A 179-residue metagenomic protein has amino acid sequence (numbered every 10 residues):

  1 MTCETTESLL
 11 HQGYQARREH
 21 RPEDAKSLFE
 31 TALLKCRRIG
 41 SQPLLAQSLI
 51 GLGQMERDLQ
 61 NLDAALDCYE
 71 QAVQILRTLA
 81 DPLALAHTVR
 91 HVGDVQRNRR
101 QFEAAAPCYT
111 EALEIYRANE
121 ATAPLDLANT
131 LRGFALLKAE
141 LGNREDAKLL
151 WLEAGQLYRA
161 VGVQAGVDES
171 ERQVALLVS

Functional and structural regions predicted by a protein language model:
C3-E4, P43, L83, L125 (+1 more regions): Residue signature of alpha-solenoid helical repeat architecture, marking inter-repeat boundaries and helix-start
C3-E7, K26: Amphipathic alpha-helical repeat elements characteristic of tetratricopeptide repeat
L9-Q12, A16, L28, K35 (+10 more regions): TPR/Sel1-like alpha-solenoid repeat signature
R18-E23, R57-D63: Inter-helical turn/loop elements of alpha-helical hairpins
E19, R37-S41, I75-D81, A118-A123 (+1 more regions): Short coil/turn linkers that connect adjacent helices within long alpha-helical scaffolds, especially alpha-solenoid
N98-Q101, E114, A123: Charged, amphipathic alpha-helical coiled-coil/dimerization segments
